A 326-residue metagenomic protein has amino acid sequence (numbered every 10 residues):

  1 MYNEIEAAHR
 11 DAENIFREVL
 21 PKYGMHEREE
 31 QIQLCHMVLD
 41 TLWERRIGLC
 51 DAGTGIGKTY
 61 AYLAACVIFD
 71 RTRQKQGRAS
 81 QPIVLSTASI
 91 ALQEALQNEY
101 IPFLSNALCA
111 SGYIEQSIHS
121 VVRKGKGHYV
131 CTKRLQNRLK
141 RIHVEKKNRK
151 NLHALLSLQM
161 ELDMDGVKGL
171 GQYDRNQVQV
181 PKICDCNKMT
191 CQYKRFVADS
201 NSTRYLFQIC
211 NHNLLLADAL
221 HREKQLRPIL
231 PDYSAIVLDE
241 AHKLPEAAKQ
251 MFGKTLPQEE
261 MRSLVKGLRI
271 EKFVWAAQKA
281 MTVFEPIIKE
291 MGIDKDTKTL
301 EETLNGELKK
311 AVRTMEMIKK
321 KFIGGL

Functional and structural regions predicted by a protein language model:
Y2-P21, E29, R73-Q208, H212-L216 (+3 more regions): A substrate-engagement module of RecA-like helicase motors
M25-E29, C50-G57, T87, A91 (+2 more regions): Alpha-helix capping and helix-loop boundary segments enriched in small/acidic/polar residues
M25-L42: N-terminal pre-P-loop "Q-motif" helix
V38, L42-L49, D70-Q74, L216-E223: Structural motif corresponding to the C-terminal cap of alpha-helices
L39-D40, T59-G77, P102-F103: Walker A/P-loop NTP-binding motif
E44-A64: Walker A/P-loop
G48-C50, L85, Q208, I236: Hydrophobic positions in the central parallel beta-sheet of the AAA+
Y62-A64, I68, A91-E94, N98-P102 (+2 more regions): Signature of the SF2 helicase/ATPase Hel1-core->accessory helical subdomain module
